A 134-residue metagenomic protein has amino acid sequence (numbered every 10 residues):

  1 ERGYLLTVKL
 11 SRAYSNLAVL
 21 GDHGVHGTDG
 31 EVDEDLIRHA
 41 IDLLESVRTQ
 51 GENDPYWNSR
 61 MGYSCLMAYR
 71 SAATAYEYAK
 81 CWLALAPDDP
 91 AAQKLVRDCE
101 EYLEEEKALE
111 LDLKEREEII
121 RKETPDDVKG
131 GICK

Functional and structural regions predicted by a protein language model:
R2-G27, N53-M67, K94-E101: Amphipathic alpha-helical repeat scaffolds of TPR domains
R2-T7, E117-C133: N-terminal alpha-helical interaction modules that lie
G3, S46-V47, C81-W82: Canonical positions in the second alpha-helix
N16-T28, R70-A72, C99-P125: Alpha-helical linker/edge segments of TPR/alpha-solenoid repeat scaffolds and analogous pre-/post-domain helices
D29-D42, Y69-A73: Helix-turn-helix repeat elements of alpha-solenoid scaffolds
A40, A75, A92, A108-D112: Solenoid-repeat scaffolds in large eukaryotic assemblies
